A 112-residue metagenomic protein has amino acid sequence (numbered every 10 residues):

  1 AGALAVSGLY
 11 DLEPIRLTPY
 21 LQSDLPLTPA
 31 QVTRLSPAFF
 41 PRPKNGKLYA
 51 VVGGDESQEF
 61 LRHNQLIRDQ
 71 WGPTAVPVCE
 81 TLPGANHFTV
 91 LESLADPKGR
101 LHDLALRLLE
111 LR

Functional and structural regions predicted by a protein language model:
G2-Y20, D24-D69: The feature captures the conserved acid-bearing segment of alpha/beta-hydrolase catalytic domains
V51, L61-R68, G72-R112: C-terminal catalytic histidine-bearing segment of alpha/beta-hydrolase fold enzymes
